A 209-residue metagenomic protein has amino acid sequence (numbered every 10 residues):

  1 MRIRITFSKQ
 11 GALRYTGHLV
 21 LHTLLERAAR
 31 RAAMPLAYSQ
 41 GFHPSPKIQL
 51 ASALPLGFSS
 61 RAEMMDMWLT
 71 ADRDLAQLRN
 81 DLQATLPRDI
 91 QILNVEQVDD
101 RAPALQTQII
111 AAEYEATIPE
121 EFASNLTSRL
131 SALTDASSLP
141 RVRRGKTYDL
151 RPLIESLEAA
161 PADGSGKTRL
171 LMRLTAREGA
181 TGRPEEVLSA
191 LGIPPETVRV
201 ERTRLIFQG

Functional and structural regions predicted by a protein language model:
T6-S8, A12, T16, R31: Extended, well-folded interaction surfaces typified by the phenylalanyl-tRNA synthetase beta subunit core
F7, M67-R73, A116-F122, M172-A176: Short beta-strand-to-loop capping motifs
R14-L19, D72, A76-Q77, E178-G182: Ordered, soluble secondary-structure elements with a strong preference for glycine-centered loop motifs and nearby
Y38-L69, D99-D100: Short, charge-patterned binding micro-sites
R61-A116: Ordered, amphipathic secondary-structure segments that act as subunit-interaction surfaces in large macromolecular
L75-L86, L126-D135, E186-L188: Short amphipathic alpha-helices in soluble, non-transmembrane regions that often serve as interface/regulatory elements
A132-G209: Core RNA-modification/binding signature centered on pseudouridine synthases
